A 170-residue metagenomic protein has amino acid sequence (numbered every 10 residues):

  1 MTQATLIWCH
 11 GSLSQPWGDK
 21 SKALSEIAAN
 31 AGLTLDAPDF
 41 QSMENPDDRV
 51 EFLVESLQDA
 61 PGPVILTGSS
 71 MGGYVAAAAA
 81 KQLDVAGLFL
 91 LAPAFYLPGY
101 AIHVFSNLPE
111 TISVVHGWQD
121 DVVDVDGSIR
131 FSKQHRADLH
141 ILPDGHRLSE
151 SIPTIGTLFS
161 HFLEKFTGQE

Functional and structural regions predicted by a protein language model:
T2-P61: Active-site catalytic motif of lipid deacylating hydrolases and related acyltransferases
W17, D121-G127: Conserved alpha/beta-hydrolase "acid-adjacent" motif
K22, D126, S149-K165: Post-His helix in hydrolase/transferase enzymes
G32, K133-S149: Catalytic histidine neighborhood in serine/cysteine hydrolases with alpha/beta-hydrolase-type architecture
I65-L66, L88: Conserved alpha/beta-hydrolase fold motif
T67-A77: Gly/Ala-rich beta-loop-alpha elbow adjacent to hydrolase catalytic centers
D84-Y96: A conserved short beta-strand
L108-P109, S113-H116, D120: Short beta-strand/loop motif that positions the catalytic acidic residue of the alpha/beta-hydrolase fold
